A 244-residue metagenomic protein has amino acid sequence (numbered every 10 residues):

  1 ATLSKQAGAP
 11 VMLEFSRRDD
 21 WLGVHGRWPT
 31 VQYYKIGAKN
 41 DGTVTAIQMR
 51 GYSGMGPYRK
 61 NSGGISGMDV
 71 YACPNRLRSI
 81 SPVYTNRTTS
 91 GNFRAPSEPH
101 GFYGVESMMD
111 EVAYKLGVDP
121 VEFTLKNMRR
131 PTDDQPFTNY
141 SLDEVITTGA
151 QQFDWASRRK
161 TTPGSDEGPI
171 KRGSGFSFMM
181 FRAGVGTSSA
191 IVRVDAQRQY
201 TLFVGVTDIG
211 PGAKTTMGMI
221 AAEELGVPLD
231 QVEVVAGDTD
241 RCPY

Functional and structural regions predicted by a protein language model:
A1, L22-W28, Q48-R50, G56-N61 (+5 more regions): Short acidic, glycine/serine/threonine-rich loops at helix termini
A1, P10-R18, T45-R50, P120-R129 (+3 more regions): Beta-strand segments within the central parallel beta-sheet cores of soluble alpha/beta enzyme folds
A1-A7, S53, K60-M68, N92-M128 (+5 more regions): Alpha-helical support elements that line or immediately flank enzyme active sites and cofactor-binding pockets
A1-N40, S90-K115, Q135-W155, S189: Glycine-rich and small/hydrophobic secondary-structure elements
A7-V11, T30-Y33, K39-I47, M68 (+4 more regions): Short coil/turn connectors at secondary-structure junctions
F15-W28, R50-M55, R129-P131, M180-R182 (+2 more regions): Acidic, glycine-rich active-site loops and adjacent beta-strand->loop/helix elements that engage anionic groups
P29-M108, M180-T187: Glycine-rich loop/linker segments at domain edges
N127-Q199, M219: Helix-loop-helix junctions that connect adjacent transmembrane helices in secondary transporters/permeases, recognized
